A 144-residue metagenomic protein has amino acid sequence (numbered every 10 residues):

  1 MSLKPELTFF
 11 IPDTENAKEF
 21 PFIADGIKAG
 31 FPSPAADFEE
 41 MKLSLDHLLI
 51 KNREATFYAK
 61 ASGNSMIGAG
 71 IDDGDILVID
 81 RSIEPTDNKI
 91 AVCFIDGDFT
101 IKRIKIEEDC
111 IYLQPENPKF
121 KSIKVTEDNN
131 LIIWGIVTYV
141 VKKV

Functional and structural regions predicted by a protein language model:
M1-I67, F99, I106, C110 (+2 more regions): Short, positionally conserved secondary-structure boundary motifs
K60, V78, Y112, I132: Conserved beta-strand segments that form the floor/walls of ligand-binding pockets within enzyme and binding domains
G74-D75, K89: Structural motif
D87-I101, K105-I111: Short, compositionally biased
E116-D128: Low-complexity, intrinsically disordered Gly/Pro/Thr-rich segments
I123-K124, I133-V137: C-terminal structural segments of small proteins and small subunits
